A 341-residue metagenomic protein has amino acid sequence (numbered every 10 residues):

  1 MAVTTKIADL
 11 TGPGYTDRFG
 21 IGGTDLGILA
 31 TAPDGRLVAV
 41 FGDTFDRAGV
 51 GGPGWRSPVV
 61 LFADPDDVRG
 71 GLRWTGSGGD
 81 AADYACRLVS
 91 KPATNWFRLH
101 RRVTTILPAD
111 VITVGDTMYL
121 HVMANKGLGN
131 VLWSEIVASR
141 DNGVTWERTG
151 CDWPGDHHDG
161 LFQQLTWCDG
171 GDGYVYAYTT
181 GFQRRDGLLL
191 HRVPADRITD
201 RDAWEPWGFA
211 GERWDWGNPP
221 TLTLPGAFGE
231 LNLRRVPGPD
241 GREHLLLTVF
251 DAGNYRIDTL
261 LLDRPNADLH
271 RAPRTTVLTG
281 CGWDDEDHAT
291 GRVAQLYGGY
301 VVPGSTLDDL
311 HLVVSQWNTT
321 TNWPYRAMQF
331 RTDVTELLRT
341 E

Functional and structural regions predicted by a protein language model:
M1-G22, T31-T104, T113-H158, D172-G226 (+3 more regions): Beta-rich carbohydrate-recognition and catalytic domains
D25-G27, V103-D110, D156-T166, F228-L231 (+1 more regions): Repeated scaffold domains used in trafficking and secretory/extracellular systems, primarily beta-propellers
A30, I112, T166-D169, N232-R235 (+1 more regions): Conserved beta-strand position repeated across blades of beta-propeller domains
V293: Short glycine-biased active-site loop of nucleotidyltransferases that positions the nucleotide triphosphate and helps
G299, D309: Extracellular glycan/ECM-engagement signal in secreted proteins
